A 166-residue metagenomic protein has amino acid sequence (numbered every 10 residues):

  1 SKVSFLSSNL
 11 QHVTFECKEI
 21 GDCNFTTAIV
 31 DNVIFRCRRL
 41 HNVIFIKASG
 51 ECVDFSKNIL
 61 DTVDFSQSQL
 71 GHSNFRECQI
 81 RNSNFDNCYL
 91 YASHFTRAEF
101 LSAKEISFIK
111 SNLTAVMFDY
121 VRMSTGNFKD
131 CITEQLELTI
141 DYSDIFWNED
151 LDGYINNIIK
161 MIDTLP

Functional and structural regions predicted by a protein language model:
S1-L165: Tandem repeat scaffolds
